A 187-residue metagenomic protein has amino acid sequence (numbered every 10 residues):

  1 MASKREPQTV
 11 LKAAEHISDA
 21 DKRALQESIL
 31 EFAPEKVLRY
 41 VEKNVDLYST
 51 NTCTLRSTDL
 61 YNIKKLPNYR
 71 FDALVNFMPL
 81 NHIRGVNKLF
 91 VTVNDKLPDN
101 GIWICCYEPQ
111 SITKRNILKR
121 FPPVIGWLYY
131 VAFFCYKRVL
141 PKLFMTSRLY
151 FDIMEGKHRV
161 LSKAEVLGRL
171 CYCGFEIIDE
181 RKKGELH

Functional and structural regions predicted by a protein language model:
M1-L55, N68: Extended, compositionally biased accessory segments flanking or bridging domains
E27-A33, C53-Y61, N76-N81, Y107-E108: Structural motif
Y61-A73: A short acidic, Gly/Pro-enriched loop at the edge of an enzyme's catalytic core that lines a small-molecule cofactor
R70, D99, G174-E176: Short loop/turn motifs at secondary-structure junctions
R70-F90, P109: A short SAM/SAH-binding and catalytic strip from SAM-dependent methyltransferases
N87-I104, P109: A short glycine-rich, Lys/Arg-flanked "PGG" loop and its adjoining helix->strand segment in the class I
I112, N116-L167: C-terminal alpha-helical "lid/dimerization" subdomain adjacent to the S-adenosyl-L-methionine
R159, K163, L167, G174-L186: Conserved S-adenosyl-L-methionine
